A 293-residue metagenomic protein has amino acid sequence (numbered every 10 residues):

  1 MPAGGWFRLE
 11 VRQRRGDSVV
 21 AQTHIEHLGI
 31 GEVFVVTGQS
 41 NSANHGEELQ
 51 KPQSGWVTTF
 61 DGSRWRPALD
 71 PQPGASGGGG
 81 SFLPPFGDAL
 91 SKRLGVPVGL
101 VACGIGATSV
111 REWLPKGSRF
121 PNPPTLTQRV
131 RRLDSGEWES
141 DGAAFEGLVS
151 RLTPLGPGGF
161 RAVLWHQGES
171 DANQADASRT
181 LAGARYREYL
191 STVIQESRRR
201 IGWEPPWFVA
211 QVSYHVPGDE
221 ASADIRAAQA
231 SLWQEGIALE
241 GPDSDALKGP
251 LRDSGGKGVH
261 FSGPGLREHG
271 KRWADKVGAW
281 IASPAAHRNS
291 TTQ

Functional and structural regions predicted by a protein language model:
M1-Q293: Cell-envelope and extracellular/periplasmic
